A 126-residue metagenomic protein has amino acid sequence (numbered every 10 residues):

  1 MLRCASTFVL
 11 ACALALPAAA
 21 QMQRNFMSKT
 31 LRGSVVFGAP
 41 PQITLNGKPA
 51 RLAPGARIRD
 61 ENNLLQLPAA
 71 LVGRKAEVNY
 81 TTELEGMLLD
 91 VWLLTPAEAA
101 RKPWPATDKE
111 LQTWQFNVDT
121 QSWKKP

Functional and structural regions predicted by a protein language model:
L2-A5, P17-L45, N63-P126: Short, flexible, surface-exposed loop segments at domain boundaries
L10-A18: Hydrophobic core
A50-Q66: Beta-strand/loop nucleic-acid-binding surfaces
